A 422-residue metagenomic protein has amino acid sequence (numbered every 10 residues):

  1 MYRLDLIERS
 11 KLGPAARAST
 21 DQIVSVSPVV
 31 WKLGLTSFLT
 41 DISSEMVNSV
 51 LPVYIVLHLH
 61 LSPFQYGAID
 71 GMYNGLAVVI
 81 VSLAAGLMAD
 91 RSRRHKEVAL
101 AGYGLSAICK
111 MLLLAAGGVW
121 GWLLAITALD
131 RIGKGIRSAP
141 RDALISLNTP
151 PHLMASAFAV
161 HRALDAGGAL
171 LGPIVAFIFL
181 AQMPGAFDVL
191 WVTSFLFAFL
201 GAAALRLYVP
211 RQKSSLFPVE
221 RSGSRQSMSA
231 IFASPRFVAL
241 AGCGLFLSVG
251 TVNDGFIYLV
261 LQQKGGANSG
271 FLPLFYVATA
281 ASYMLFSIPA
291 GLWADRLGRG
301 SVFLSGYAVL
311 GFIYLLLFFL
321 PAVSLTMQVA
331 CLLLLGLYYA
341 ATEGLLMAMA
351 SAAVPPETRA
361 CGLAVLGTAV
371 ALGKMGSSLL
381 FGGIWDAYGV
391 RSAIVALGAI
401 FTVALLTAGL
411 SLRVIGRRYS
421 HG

Functional and structural regions predicted by a protein language model:
Y2-S27, R211-G242: Juxtamembrane intracellular "pre-TM" segments in multi-pass secondary transporters
S19-L76, F237-F275: Helix-loop boundary and gating motifs at the non-cytosolic
I55-V56, M88-A89, I178-P184, Q262 (+2 more regions): Interfacial helix-cap and linker-helix signal at transmembrane-aqueous boundaries of multi-pass secondary transporters
A68-L87, V277-A290: Central cavity-lining transmembrane alpha-helices of secondary-active solute carriers, predominantly the Major
R91-Y103, R296-Y307: Cytoplasmic membrane-interface "Motif A"-like loop-to-helix N-cap segments of 12-TM Major Facilitator Superfamily
G104-G118, A308-A322: C-terminal ends and interior cores of transmembrane alpha-helices in multi-pass membrane transporters/permeases
I136-T149, A341-V354: Intracellular juxtamembrane helix-capping segments at the cytosolic ends of symmetry-related transmembrane helices
D188-R206, A393-L410: Symmetry-related core transmembrane helices of the 12-TM Major Facilitator Superfamily/SLC fold
